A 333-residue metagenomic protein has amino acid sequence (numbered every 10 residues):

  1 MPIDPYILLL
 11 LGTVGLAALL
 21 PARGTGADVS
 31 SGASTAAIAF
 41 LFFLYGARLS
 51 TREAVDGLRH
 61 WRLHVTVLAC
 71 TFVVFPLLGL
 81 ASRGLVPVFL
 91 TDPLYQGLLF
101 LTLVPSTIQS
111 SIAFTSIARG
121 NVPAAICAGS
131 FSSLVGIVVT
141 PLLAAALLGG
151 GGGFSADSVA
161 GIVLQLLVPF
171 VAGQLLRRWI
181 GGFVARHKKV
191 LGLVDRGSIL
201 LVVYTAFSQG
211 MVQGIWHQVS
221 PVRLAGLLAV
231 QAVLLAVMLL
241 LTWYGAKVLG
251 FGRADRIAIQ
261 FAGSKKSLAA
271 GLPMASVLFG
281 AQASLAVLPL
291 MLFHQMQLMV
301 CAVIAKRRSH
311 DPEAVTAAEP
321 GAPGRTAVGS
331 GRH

Functional and structural regions predicted by a protein language model:
M1-V86, A145, G149-G252, A318-H333: Structural signature of multi-pass alpha-helical membrane transport proteins
L8, C70-L78, L103-I108, A124-A145 (+3 more regions): Membrane-embedded alpha-helical segments of transport systems, primarily multispan ion/solute transporters
T51, L58-L63, P87-T91, T115-A124 (+5 more regions): Juxtamembrane helix-boundary/capping and inter-helix hinge elements in multi-pass membrane proteins
W61-L68, F89-L103, G120-S130, S158 (+3 more regions): The feature identifies polytopic integral membrane transport proteins across all domains of life
R83-V138, A144-S158: Membrane-interface helix-loop-helix junctions at boundaries between adjacent transmembrane segments
K188-V194, G250-S267, P273-M274: Helix-helix packing/entry segments at the starts of transmembrane helices
L268-H333: C-terminal transmembrane helix pair
